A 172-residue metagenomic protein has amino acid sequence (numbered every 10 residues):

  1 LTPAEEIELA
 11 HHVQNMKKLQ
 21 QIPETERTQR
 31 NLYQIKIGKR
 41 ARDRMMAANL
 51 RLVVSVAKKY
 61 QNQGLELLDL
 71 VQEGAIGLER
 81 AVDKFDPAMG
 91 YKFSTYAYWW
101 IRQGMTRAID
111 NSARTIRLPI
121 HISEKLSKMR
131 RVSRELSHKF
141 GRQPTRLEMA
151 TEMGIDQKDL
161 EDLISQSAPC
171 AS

Functional and structural regions predicted by a protein language model:
L1-R117, E124-E135, K139, E148 (+1 more regions): Alpha-helical promoter-recognition and RNA polymerase-docking modules of transcription initiation factors, dominated by
R117-L118, I164: Short, structured secondary-structure boundary patches
I120-S123, C170: A short, terminal or domain-edge coil/loop segment
S133-S172: Long, charge-dense, solvent-exposed interaction surfaces that engage phosphate-rich ligands
